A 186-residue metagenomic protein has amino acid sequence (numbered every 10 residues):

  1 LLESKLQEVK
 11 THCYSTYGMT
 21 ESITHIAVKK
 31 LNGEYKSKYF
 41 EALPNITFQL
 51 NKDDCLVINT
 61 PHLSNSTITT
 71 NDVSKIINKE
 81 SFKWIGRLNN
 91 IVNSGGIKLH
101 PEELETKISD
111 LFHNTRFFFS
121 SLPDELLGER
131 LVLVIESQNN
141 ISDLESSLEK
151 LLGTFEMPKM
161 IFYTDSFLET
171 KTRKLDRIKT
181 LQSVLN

Functional and structural regions predicted by a protein language model:
L1-G33: Gly/Ser/Thr-rich phosphate-binding loop
Y14-E21, F40-E41, S120-P123, F162: Beta-strand->loop->alpha-helix junctions that form or flank phosphate-binding loops in nucleotide-handling enzymes
G18-S22, T70, S94, T170-T172: Ser/Thr-glycine-rich phosphate-binding loops at phosphate-binding pockets of nucleotides, nucleotide cofactors
I26-K30, N51, E136: Short beta-strand-to-turn element immediately C-terminal to the catalytic PLP-Schiff-base lysine in fold type I
E34, K38-S81, R87, I97-L99: Conserved ATP/PPi-binding loop(s) of AMP-dependent carboxylate-activating enzymes
V57, K83-I85, T170, L175-D176: Generic structural signal for well-ordered beta-strand positions
I68-E156: AMP-binding/adenylate-forming catalytic core of the ANL superfamily
S120, V132-V134, S147-N186: Conserved C-terminal "lid"/linker of ANL adenylate-forming enzymes
